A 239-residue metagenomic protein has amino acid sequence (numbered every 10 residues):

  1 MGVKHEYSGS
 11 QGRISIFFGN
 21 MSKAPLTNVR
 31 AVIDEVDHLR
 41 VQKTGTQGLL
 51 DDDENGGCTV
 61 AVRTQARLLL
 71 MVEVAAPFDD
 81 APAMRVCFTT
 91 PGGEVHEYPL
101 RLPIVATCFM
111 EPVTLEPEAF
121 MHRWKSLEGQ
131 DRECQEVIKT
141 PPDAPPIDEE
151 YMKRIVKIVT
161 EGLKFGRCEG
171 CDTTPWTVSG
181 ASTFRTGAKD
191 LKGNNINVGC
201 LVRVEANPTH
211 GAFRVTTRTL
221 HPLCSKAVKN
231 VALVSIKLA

Functional and structural regions predicted by a protein language model:
M1-A239: A structural signal for beta-rich interaction modules in eukaryotic proteins
